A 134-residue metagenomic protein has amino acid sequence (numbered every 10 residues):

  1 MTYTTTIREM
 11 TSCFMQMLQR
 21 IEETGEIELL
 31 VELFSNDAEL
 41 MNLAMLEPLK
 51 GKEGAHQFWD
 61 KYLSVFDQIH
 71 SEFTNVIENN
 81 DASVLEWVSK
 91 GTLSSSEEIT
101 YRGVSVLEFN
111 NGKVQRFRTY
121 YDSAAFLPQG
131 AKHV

Functional and structural regions predicted by a protein language model:
M1-N36, H133-V134: Short, low-complexity N-terminal intrinsically disordered segments enriched in polar/charged residues
T2-Y3, D60-V134: A beta-strand edge to alpha-helix "cap/lid" segment located at domain peripheries
I7, I27-N80: A solvent-exposed, acidic/Ser-Thr-rich amphipathic alpha-helical stretch
M17, L40-M41, G91: Alpha-helix C-capping/helix-to-loop hinge sites
